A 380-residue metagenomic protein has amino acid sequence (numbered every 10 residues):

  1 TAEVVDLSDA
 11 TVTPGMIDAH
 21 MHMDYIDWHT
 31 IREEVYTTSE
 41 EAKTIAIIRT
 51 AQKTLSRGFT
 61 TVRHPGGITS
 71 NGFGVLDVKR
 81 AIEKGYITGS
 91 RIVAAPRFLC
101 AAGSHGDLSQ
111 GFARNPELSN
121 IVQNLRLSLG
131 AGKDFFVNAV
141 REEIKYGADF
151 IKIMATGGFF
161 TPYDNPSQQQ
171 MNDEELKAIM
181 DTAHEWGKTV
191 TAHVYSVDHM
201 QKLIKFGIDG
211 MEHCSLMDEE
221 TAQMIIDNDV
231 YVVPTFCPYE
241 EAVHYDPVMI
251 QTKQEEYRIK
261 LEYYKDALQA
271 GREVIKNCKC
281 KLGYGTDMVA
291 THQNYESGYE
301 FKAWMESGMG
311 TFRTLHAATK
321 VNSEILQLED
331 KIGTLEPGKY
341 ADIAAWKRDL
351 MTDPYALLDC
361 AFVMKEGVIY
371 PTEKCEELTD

Functional and structural regions predicted by a protein language model:
T1-T13, E376: Histidine-rich, glycine-flanked metal-binding segment
A10-K84, A102-G106, E174, L203-F206: Metal-associated gating/positioning segment near the N- to mid-region
H22-D27, I68-F73, C100-A101, S109-Q110 (+6 more regions): Active-site environment of divalent metal-dependent phosphoester hydrolases
M23-K43, A102-N124, G158-N172, N228-A267: Active-site gating loops and adjacent loop-to-helix segments of metal-dependent hydrolytic enzymes
W28, V75, S104-G106, T161-Y163 (+5 more regions): Histidine/acidic-residue-rich catalytic or RNA/ligand-binding cores of hydrolases and nuclease-related proteins
V35, E185, T189, T252-E256 (+2 more regions): His/Asp/Glu-enriched, well-ordered alpha-helical/loop segment that forms or immediately abuts the divalent-metal
I48-G74, T88-F98, A148-T161, T189 (+2 more regions): Divalent metal-dependent hydrolysis catalytic cores, especially in the metallo-beta-lactamase
D77, A131-V232, V248-M249, L261-L282 (+1 more regions): Histidine/acidic residue-rich metal-binding segments in metalloenzymes
